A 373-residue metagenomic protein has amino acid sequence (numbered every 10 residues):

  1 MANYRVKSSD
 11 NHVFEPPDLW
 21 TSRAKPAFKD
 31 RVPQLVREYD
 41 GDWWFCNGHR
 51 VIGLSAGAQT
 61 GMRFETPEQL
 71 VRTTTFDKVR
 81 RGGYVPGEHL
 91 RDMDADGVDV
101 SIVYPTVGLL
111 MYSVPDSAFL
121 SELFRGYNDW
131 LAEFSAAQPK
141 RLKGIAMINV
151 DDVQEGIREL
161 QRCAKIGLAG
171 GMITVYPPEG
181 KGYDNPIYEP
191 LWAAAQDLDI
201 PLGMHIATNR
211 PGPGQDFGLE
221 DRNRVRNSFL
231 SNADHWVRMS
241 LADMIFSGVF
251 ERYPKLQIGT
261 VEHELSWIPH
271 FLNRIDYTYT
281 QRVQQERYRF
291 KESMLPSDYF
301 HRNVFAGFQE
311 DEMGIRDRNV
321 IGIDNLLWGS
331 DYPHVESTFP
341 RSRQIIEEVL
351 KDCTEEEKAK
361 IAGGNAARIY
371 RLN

Functional and structural regions predicted by a protein language model:
A2-K7, E15-E65, L70-R72, F76-V100 (+10 more regions): Mid-to-C-terminal alpha-helical segments outside catalytic/metal-binding sites
V6, T74-R81, R91-V114, R141-M147 (+1 more regions): Divalent metal-dependent hydrolysis catalytic cores, especially in the metallo-beta-lactamase
H12, T106, Y176, T208 (+1 more regions): Flexible loop residues that form catalytic and substrate-binding hotspots at small-molecule/glycan-binding clefts
D18-T21, P115, G214-F217, H270-R274 (+3 more regions): Short aromatic-enriched loop/helix-cap "lid" or pocket-rim segments at secondary-structure transitions that line
K78-G82, S121, S231-M239: Short acidic-aromatic active-site loops that bind/stabilize oxyanions
V79-G87, L123-R125, D129, Q154 (+1 more regions): Aromatic- and glycine-enriched glycan-recognition loops and surfaces that form the carbohydrate-binding subsites
D116-S121, Q344-I345: Short glycine-enriched, charge-decorated loop/helix-capping segments at active-site entrances that position
S135-K143, I148, V153-Q154, R158-L327: Catalytic pocket-lining loop regions of alpha/beta-barrel enzymes, especially the amidohydrolase/enolase/GH5 lineages
